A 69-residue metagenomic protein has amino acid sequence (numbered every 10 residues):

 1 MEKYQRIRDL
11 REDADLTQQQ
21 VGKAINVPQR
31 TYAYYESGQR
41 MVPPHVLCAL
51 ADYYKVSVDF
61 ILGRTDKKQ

Functional and structural regions predicted by a protein language model:
K3, I7, S57-V58: Hydrophobic side chains within well-formed alpha-helices
Q5-A24, A49: Short basic helix-loop element that most often maps to the first helix and adjoining turn of HTH DNA-binding modules
I7, V21-G22, Y32-Y35, I61: Conserved hydrophobic/aromatic packing and binding residues within compact polymer-binding modules
N26, H45-F60: DNA major-groove recognition helix of helix-turn-helix/homeodomain DNA-binding modules
V27-M41: Recognition helix of helix-turn-helix/homeodomain-like DNA-binding domains that insert into the DNA major groove
Y34, D52, L62-Q69: Short, charged recognition helix plus adjacent turn of helix-turn-helix-like nucleic-acid-binding domains
Q39-A49, K68: Short, basic-rich loop-to-helix N-cap that marks the start of a DNA-contacting helix
